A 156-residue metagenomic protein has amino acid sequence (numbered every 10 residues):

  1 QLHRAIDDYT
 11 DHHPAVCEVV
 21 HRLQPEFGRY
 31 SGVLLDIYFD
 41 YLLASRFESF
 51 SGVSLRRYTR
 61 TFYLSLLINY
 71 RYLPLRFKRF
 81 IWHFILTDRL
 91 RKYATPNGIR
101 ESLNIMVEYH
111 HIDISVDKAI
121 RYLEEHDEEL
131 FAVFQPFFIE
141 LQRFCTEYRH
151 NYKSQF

Functional and structural regions predicted by a protein language model:
Q1-F156: N-terminal leader/auxiliary helical segments
